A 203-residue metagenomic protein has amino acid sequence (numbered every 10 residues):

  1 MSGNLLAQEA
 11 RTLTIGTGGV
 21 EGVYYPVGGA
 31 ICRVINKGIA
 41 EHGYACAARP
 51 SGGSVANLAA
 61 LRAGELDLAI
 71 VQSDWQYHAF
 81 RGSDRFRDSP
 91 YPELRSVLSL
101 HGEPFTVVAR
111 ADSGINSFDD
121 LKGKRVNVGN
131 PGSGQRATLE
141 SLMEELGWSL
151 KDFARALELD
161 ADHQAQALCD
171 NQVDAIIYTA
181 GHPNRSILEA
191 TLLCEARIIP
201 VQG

Functional and structural regions predicted by a protein language model:
M1-P50, A56, P92-E93: N-terminal hydrophobic or amphipathic helices and topogenic motifs
E9-A10, P90-R95, S99-A109, L193-G203: Periplasmic-binding protein-like
A10, E65-D67, P92, G123-K124 (+1 more regions): Loop/turn elements at helix/coil->beta-strand transitions in domains of secreted/extracellular proteins
T12-K37, S99, E103-D170: Bilobed "Venus flytrap"/periplasmic-binding protein-like clamshell domains and structurally analogous long
T14, A47, D67-Q72, T106-V108 (+3 more regions): Structural recognition of the beta-strand scaffold that forms the well-ordered cores of secreted hydrolase catalytic
V20, L66, S73-Q76, G102 (+4 more regions): Solvent-exposed coil/turn segments that connect beta secondary-structure elements in extracytoplasmic/periplasmic
C32-R33, A47-Y91, D162-A167, H182-T191: Pocket-flanking alpha-helical
S73-W75, D84, S113, L150-G203: Pocket-lining segment of extracytoplasmic ligand-binding domains
